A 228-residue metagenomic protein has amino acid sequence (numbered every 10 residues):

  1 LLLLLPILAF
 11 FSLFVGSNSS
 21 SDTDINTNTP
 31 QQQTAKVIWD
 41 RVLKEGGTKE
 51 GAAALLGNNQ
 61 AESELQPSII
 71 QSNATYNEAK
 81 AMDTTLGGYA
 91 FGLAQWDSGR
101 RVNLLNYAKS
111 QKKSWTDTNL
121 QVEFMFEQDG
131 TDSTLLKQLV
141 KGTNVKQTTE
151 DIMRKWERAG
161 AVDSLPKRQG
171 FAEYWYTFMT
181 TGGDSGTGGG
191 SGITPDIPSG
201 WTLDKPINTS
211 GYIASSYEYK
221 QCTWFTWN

Functional and structural regions predicted by a protein language model:
L2-L3, I7-S19, T27-N28, V102-L203: Non-catalytic cell-wall polysaccharide-engagement segments
T23: Conserved short loop/turn motifs at secondary-structure junctions
P30-Y107, E123-F126, G188-N228: Secreted/periplasmic proteins that engage bacterial cell-wall peptidoglycan
